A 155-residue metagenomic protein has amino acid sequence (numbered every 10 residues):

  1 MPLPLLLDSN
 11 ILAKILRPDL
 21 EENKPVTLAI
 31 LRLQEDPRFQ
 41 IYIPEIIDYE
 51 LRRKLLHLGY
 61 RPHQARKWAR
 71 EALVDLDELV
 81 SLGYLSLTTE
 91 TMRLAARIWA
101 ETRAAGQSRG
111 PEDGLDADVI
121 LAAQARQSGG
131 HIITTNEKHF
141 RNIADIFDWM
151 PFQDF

Functional and structural regions predicted by a protein language model:
M1-I47, L55-L73: Short, well-structured N-terminal submotif of metal-dependent ribonuclease cores
P2-P4, A122-F155: Acidic, PIN/NYN-like endoribonuclease modules and their adjacent C-terminal/linker elements
I11-L12, I47, T91, L121 (+1 more regions): Alpha-helix capping/helix-boundary segments
K14-I15, K54, A95, I143: Residues that scaffold the ATP/ADP-binding catalytic core of kinase and kinase-like folds
L58-P62, R103, M150-F152: Short, hinge-like loop/turn segments at secondary-structure boundaries
L82-H131: Active-site neighborhoods of divalent-metal-dependent phosphate/nucleic-acid chemistry enzymes
